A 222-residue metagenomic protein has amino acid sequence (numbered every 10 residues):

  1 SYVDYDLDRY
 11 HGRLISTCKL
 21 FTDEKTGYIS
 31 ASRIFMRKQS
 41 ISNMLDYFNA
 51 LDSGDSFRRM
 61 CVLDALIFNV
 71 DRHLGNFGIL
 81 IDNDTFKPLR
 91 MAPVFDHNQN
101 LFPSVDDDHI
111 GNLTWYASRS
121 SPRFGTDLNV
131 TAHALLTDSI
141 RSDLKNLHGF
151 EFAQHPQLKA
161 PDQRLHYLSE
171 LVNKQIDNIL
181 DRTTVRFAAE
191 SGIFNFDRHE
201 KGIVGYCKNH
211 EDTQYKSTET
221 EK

Functional and structural regions predicted by a protein language model:
S1-I34: Conserved ATP-binding subdomain of kinase catalytic cores across diverse folds
Y5, C18, F77, M91-V94 (+1 more regions): Generic structural hydrophobic/aromatic packing signal, biased to beta-strands
Y28, R37-M44, L165, S169 (+1 more regions): Alpha-helix initiation and N-capping motif
K38-N49, S118-G125: Short, cationic low-complexity segments
S42-D106: Conserved kinase catalytic-core segment
D82-K222: C-terminal catalytic region of ATP-dependent kinase domains
